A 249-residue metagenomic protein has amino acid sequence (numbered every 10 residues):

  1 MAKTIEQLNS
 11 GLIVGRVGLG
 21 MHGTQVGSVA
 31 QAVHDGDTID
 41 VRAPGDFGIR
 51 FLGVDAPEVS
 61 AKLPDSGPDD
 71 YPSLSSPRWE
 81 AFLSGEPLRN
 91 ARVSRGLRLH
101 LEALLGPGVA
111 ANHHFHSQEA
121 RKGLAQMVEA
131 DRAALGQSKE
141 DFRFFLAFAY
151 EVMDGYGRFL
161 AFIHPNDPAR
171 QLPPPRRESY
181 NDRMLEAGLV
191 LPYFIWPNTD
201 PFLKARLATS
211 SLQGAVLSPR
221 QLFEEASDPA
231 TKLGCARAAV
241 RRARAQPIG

Functional and structural regions predicted by a protein language model:
M1-G249: Small beta-barrel nucleic-acid-binding modules, primarily SNase/OB-fold domains and secondarily Tudor-like barrels
